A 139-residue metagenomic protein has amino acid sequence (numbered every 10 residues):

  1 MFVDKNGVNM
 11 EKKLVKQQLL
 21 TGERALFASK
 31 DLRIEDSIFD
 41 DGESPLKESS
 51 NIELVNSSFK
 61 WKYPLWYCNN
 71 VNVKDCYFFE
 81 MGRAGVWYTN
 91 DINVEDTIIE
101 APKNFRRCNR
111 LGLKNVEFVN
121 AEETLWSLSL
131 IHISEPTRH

Functional and structural regions predicted by a protein language model:
F2-K13, G85-V86, D91-N93, F105-N109 (+2 more regions): A composition-driven surface/loop motif
F2-L54: N-terminal segments that cap or nucleate solenoid repeat domains
D40, K60, F79, E100 (+2 more regions): Detector for the N-terminal beta1/A-loop initiation region of ABC nucleotide-binding domains
P45, K62-W66, M81-G85, A101-R106 (+1 more regions): Alpha-helical scaffold segments
V71, C76-Y77, M81-G85: Charged low-complexity stretches with an acidic bias
S129-H139: Residue-level detector of conserved catalytic or cofactor/ligand-binding positions in enzyme active sites
